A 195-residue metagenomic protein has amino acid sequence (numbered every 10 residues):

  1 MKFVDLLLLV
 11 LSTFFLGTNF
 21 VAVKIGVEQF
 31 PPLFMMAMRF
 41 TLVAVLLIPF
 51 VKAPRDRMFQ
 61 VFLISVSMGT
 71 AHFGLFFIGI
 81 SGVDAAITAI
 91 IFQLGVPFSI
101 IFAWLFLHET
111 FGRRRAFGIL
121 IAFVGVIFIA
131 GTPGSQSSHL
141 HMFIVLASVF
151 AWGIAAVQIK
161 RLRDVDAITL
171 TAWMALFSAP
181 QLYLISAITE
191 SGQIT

Functional and structural regions predicted by a protein language model:
M1-F34, G134-R161, P180-L184: Glycine-/small-residue-enriched transmembrane alpha-helix faces in small-molecule transporters and effluxers
F14-F15, N19-F20, I48-F92, I100 (+1 more regions): Specific transmembrane alpha-helical segments of multi-pass solute transporters/efflux pumps, especially DMT/EamA
V21-Q29, I80-S81, A85, I127-L140 (+1 more regions): Membrane-interface helix termini and inter-helical loops of multi-pass transporters
Q29, R55, G82, H108-T110 (+1 more regions): Helix-loop interface residues and adjacent transmembrane-helix termini in multi-pass membrane transporters, primarily
F34-A44, F77-T110, S148: Specific alpha-helical transmembrane segments that line the substrate/conduction pathway and gating interfaces
T41, L47, I64, I101-F106 (+3 more regions): Hydrophobic transmembrane alpha-helices of multi-pass small-molecule transport proteins
V43-L47, S99-I100, L105, S137-I194: Transmembrane alpha-helical segments that form core, pore/gating elements of small-molecule transporters/exporters
R57-S67, F111-F123, H141-M142, V165-L176: Cytoplasmic-side transmembrane-helix entry/capping segments in multi-pass membrane proteins
